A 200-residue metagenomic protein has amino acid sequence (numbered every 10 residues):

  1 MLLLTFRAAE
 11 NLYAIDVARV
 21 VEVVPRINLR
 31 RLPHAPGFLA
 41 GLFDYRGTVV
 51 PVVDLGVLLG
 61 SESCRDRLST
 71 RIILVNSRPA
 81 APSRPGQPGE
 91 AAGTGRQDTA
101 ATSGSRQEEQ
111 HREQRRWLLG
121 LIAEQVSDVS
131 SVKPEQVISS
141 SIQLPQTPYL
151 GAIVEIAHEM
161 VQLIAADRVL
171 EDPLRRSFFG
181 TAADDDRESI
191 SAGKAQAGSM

Functional and structural regions predicted by a protein language model:
M1-M200: An acidic, low-aromatic, low-complexity terminal/linker signal
